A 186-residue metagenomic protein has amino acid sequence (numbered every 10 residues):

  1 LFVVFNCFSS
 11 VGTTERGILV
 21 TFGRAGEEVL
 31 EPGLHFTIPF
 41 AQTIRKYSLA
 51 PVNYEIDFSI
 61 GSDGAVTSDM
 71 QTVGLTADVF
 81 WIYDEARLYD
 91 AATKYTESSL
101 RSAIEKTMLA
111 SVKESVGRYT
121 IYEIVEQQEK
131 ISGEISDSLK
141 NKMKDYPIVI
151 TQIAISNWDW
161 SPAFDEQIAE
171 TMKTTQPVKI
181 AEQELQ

Functional and structural regions predicted by a protein language model:
F5-S111: Hydrophobic membrane-anchoring helix/hairpin
F8, K94-S102, V125, E129 (+2 more regions): Ordered, soluble secondary-structure elements with a strong preference for glycine-centered loop motifs and nearby
K46-Y47, S136, T171: Short alpha-helix boundary/capping motifs
V66-D69, G74-L75, F80-W81, L100-E166: Amphipathic, coiled-coil-like alpha-helical scaffolding segments used for oligomerization/assembly
A86-A91, S161-I168: Short acidic, Gly/Pro-enriched loop/turn segments at secondary-structure junctions
A163-Q186: Long, charge-rich amphipathic alpha-helical coiled-coil "stalk/tentacle" segments that mediate oligomerization
